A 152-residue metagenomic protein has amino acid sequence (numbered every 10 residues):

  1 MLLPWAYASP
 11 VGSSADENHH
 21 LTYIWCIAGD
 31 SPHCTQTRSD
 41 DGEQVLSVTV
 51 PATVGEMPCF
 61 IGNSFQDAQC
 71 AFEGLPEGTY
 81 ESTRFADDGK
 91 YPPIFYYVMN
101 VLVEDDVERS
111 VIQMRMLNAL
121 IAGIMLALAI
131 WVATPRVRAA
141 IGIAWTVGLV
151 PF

Functional and structural regions predicted by a protein language model:
M1-L3: Start-transfer (signal-anchor) and selected internal transmembrane alpha helices of multi-pass inner/ER membrane
A8-I24: Alpha-helical transmembrane signal-anchor/signal-peptide segments
P10-S14, R84-D88, S110, M114 (+1 more regions): Short, charged/polar micro-motifs that form catalytic or ligand-binding hotspots
D16, R115-I121, T146-F152: Membrane-interface micro-motifs in multi-pass membrane enzymes
H19-C26, P93-Y97: Extracytoplasmic/secreted proteins, especially bacterial periplasmic and envelope-associated proteins
D30-V111: Interfacial juxtamembrane loops and adjacent helix segments that form the catalytic/substrate-binding surfaces
V101, I112-R136: Transmembrane-helix motifs of polytopic, lipid-linked glycan transferases
E108, I112, I130-L149: Transmembrane-helix signature of polytopic, membrane-embedded enzymes that assemble or transfer cell-envelope glycans
